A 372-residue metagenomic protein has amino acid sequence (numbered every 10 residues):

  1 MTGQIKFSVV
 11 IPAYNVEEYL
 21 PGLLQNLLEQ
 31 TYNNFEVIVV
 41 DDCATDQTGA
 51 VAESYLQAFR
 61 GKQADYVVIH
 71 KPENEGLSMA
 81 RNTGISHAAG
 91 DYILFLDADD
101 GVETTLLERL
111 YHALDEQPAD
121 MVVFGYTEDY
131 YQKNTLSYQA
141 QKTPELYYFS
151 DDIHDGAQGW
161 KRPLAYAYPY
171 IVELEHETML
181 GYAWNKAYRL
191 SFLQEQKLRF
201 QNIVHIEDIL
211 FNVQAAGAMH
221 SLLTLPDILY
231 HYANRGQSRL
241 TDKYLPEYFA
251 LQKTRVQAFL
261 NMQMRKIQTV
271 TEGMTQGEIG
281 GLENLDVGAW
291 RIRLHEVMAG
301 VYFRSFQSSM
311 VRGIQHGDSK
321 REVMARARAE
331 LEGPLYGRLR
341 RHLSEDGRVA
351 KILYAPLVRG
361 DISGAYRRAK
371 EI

Functional and structural regions predicted by a protein language model:
M1-E29: N-proximal low-complexity "stem/linker" segments adjacent to membrane-targeting elements
I5-S8, E36, L210: Cell-envelope/extracellular polymer assembly enzymes that use nucleotide-activated donors
L24-H70: Acidic donor-binding segment of Leloir-type glycosyltransferases
K71-A88: Glycine-rich, basic loop-to-helix element that forms the pyrophosphate-binding segment of sugar-nucleotide handling
I93: Short aromatic/hydrophobic "clamp" motif used to bind/position activated sugar donors
A98-L225, Y230-E247: Donor-binding/catalytic cores of nucleotide-activated saccharide and glycerol-phosphate transferases/polymerases
D227-G236, D242-G281, R304-Y336: Catalytic core of nucleotide-sugar-dependent glycosyltransferases
M310-I372: Membrane-interface aromatic/basic loop that binds lipid-linked glycans or pyrophosphate carriers, typified by
